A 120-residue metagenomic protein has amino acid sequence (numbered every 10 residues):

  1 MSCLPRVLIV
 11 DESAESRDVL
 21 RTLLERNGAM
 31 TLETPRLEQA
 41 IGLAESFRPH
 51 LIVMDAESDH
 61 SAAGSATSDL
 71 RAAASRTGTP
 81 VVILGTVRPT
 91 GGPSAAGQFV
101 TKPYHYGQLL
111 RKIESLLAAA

Functional and structural regions predicted by a protein language model:
M1-A14, R21, S68, A72-S75 (+2 more regions): Non-catalytic signal-transmission and effector/linker regions of two-component phosphorelay proteins
D11, M54, I83-V87: Short beta-strand/turn micro-motifs composed of small residues that flank or help shape donor/cofactor-binding pockets
A14-L32: Two-component/phosphorelay signaling modules centered on CheY-like receiver
E33, H60-A62, P103: Residue-level signal for the "D+5" position in two-component response regulator receiver
P35-L51: Acidic, metal-coordinating helix/loop segments flanking the phosphotransfer/catalytic sites of two-component signaling
R48-H50, A74-V82: His-Asp phosphorelay/catalytic-motif detector in bacterial-type signaling
M54-A74: Conserved phosphotransfer microenvironments
G64-S65, I83-K102, G107-R111: Alpha4 helix (beta4-alpha4-beta5 surface) of REC/receiver domains from two-component response regulators
